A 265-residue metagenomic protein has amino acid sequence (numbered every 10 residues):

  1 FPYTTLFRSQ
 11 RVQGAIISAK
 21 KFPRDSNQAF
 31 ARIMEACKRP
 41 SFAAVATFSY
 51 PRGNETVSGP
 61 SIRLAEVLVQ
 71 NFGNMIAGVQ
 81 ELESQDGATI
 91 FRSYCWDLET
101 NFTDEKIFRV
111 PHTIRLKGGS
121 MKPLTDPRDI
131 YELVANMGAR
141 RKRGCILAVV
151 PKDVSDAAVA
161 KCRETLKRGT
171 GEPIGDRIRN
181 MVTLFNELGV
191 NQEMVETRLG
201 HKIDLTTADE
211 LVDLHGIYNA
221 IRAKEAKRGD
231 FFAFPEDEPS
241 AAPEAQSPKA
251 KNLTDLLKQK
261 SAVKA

Functional and structural regions predicted by a protein language model:
F1-L6: Short, small-residue-biased leader/transition segments that mark boundaries at the very start of proteins
R8-V12, Y94, N101-R179: Glycine-rich and polybasic anion-binding loops at the starts of cofactor/ligand-binding domains
I17-S18, R24, A31-M34: TRNA-recognition modules of translation machinery and tRNA-sensing kinases, especially anticodon-binding
M34-S120: Hydrophobic-cavity lipid-handling domains and compact docking modules
L124-D126, L205, D209: Structural motif
L147-L205, V212-L214, K227-K258: Single-stranded nucleic-acid nicking/binding segments centered on His-rich, glycine/basic loops
N219-A223: Mixed-charge, glycine-accented linear interaction segment located at domain edges/termini
L257-A265: Intrinsically disordered, compositionally biased tail regions
